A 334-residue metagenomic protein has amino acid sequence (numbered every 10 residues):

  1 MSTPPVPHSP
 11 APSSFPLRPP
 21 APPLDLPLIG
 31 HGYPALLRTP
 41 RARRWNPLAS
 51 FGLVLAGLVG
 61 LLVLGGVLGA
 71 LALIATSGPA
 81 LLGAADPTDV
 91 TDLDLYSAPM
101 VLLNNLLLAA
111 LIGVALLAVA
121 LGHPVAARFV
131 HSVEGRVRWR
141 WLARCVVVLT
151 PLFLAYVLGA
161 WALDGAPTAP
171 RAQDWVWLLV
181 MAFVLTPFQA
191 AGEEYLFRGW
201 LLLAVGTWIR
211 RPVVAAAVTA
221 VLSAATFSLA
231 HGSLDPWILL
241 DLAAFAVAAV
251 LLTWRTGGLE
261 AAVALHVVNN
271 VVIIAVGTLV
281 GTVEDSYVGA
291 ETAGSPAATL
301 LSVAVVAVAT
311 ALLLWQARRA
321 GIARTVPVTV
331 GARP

Functional and structural regions predicted by a protein language model:
M1-H123, E291-P334: N-terminal, membrane-interfacial amphipathic/helix-forming hydrophobic leader that caps and precedes the first
T39-S50, D92-V101, V133-V137, W141 (+7 more regions): Membrane-helix interfacial "entry" motifs
L48-L55, V101-L102, L106, L142-V147 (+4 more regions): Hydrophobic alpha-helical transmembrane segments
L62, L116, R144-V157, D241 (+4 more regions): Hydrophobic alpha-helical transmembrane segments in multi-pass membrane proteins
T88-V90, F129, A162-R171, D285-A293: Membrane-interface helix termini and inter-helical loops of multi-pass transporters
N105, A127-G192, L202-R210: Juxtamembrane helix-loop-helix connectors linking adjacent transmembrane helices in multi-pass membrane enzymes
V114-F129, Y195, W200: Juxtamembrane interface elements at the cytosolic ends of transmembrane helices in multi-pass membrane proteins
V180-R333: Transmembrane helix-loop-helix hairpins at the membrane interface of multi-pass integral membrane proteins
